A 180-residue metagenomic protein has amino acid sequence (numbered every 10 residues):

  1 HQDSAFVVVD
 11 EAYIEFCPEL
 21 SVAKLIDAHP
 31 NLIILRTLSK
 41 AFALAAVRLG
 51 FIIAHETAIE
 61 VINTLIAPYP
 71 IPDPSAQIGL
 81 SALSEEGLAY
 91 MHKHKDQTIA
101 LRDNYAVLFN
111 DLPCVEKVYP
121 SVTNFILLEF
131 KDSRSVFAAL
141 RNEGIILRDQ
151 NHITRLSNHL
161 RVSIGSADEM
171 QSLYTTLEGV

Functional and structural regions predicted by a protein language model:
H1-V7, E11-A41: Active-site pre-lysine segment of PLP-dependent enzymes
N31-D111, V118: PLP-dependent aminotransferase class I/II
I34, P113-K117, I145-N151: A short linear hydrophobic-aromatic micro-motif
A46, V122-T123, T154-N158: Short acidic/glycine-enriched loop/turn segments that link adjacent beta-strands
I53, L127-E129, S163-G165: Short hydrophobic/aromatic beta-strand micro-patches that form the beta-sheet surface supporting nucleotide- or nucleic
T98-I99, F109-E143: Conserved PLP-binding catalytic core of the aspartate aminotransferase-like
N142-E143, I153-V180: PLP-dependent enzyme catalytic core of the Aspartate aminotransferase-like
